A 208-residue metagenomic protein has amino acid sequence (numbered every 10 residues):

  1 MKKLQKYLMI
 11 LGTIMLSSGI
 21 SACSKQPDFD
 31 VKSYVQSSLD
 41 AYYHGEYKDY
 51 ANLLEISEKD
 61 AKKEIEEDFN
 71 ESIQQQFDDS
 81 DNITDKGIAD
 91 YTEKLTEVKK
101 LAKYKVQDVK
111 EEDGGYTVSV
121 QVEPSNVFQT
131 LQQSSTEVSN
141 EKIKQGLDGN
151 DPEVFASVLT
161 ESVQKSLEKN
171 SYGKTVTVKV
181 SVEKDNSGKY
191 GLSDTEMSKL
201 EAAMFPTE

Functional and structural regions predicted by a protein language model:
M1-M9: Bacterial N-terminal signal peptides that target proteins for export
S18-A22: C-terminal motif of bacterial Sec signal peptides marking the signal peptidase cleavage site
S24-E97, K105: Core segments of small alpha/beta cavity-forming domains
F69, F128-G173: Mixed-charge, low-complexity intrinsically disordered segments
K100-E111: Short amphipathic beta-strand and strand-loop transition segments with alternating hydrophobic
G114-P124: A short hydrophobic beta-strand element
V122-F128, K184: Beta-strand elements of well-folded, non-transmembrane domains
N140-V154, N170-E208: Short beta-strand edge/turn micro-motifs at domain boundaries
